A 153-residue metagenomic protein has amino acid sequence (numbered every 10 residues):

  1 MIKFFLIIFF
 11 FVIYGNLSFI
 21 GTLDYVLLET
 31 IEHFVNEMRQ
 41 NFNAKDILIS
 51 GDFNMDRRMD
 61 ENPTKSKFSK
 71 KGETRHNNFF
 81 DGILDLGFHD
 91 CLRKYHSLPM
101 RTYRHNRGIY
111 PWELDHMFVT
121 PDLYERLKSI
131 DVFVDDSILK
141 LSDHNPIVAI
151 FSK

Functional and structural regions predicted by a protein language model:
M1-K153: Active-site regions of metal-assisted phosphoester/phosphodiester hydrolases, unifying DNase/endonuclease modules
